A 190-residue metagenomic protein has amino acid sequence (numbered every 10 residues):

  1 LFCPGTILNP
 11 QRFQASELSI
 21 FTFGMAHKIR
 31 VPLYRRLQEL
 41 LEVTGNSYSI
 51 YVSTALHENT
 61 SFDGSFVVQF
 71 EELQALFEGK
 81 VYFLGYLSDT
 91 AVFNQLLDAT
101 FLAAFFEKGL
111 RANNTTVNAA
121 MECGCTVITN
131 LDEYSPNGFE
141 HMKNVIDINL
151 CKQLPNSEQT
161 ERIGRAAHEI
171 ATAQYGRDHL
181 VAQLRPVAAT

Functional and structural regions predicted by a protein language model:
T6-I7, F13-E72: Conserved catalytic-core segment of nucleotide-activated headgroup transferases in glycan assembly
N59-S65, G79-S88: Active-site donor-binding acidic/aromatic loop of nucleotide-activated sugar and phosphosugar transferases involved
S88-A99, E122: Short acidic alpha-helix that forms the nucleotide-activated donor recognition element in Leloir-type transferases
F93, T115-E122, P136-N137: Short alpha-helical segment that forms part of, or immediately flanks, the ligand-binding pocket in carbohydrate-active
L96-R111, C125: Acidic donor-binding loop of glycosyltransferase active sites
K108-G109, T126, D132-S135, E140: Flexible glycine-rich beta->alpha loop in the catalytic core of nucleotide-sugar glycosyltransferases
Y134-R162: Change "using UDP/GDP/dTDP sugars" to "using nucleotide sugars
L154-A189: A charged, aromatic-enriched C-terminal amphipathic alpha-helix characteristic of glycosyltransferases across folds
